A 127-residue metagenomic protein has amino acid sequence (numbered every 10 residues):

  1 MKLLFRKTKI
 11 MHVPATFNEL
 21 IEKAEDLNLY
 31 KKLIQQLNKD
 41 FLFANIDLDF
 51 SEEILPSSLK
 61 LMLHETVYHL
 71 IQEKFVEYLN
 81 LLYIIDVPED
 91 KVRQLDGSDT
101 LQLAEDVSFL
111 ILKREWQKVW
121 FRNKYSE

Functional and structural regions predicted by a protein language model:
L3-I46: Membrane topogenic helices and adjacent juxtamembrane segments
I10-E25, E65-V67, E77-N80, Q117-K118: Hydrophobic alpha-helical segments at protein termini of multi-pass membrane proteins
K23, L27, D49, E53-S57 (+1 more regions): Conserved phosphate/pyrophosphate-binding and hydrolysis machinery centered on Walker-type P-loop NTPases, extending
Q36-N80: Amphipathic alpha-helical interaction modules
H64-D106: Amphipathic protein-protein interaction modules
Q94-E127: Amphipathic alpha-helical binding modules
